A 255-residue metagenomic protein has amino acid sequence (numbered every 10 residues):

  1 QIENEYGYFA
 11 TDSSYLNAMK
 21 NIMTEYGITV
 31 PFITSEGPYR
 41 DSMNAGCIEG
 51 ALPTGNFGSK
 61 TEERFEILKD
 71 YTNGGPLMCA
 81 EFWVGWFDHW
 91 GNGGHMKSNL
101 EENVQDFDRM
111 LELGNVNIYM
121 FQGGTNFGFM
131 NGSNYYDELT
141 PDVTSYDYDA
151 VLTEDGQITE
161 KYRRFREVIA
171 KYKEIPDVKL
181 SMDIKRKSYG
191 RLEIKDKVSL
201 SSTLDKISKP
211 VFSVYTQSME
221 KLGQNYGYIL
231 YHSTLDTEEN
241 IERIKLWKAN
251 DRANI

Functional and structural regions predicted by a protein language model:
Q1-G50: Active-site neighborhood of glycoside hydrolase catalytic domains
I22-Y26, N56-T153, Q157, V168-K171: Catalytic-core region of carbohydrate-active enzymes that cleave or remodel glycosidic bonds
I33-T34, G114-M120, I175-S181: Acidic/polar loop patches that form or flank catalytic/metal-binding clefts of enzymes that bind anionic ligands
G37-Y39, F57-T61, D236: Short beta->alpha connector loops
R40-S42, R64-L68, Q105-F107, S218-L222 (+2 more regions): Generic recognition of flexible, low-complexity loop/linker segments
Y146, Q157, V168-E242: Extended carbohydrate-recognition surfaces in non-catalytic/accessory domains of CAZymes and lectin-like proteins
I241-I255: Aromatic-lined ligand-binding clefts that engage carbohydrates, nucleic acids, or primary amines
